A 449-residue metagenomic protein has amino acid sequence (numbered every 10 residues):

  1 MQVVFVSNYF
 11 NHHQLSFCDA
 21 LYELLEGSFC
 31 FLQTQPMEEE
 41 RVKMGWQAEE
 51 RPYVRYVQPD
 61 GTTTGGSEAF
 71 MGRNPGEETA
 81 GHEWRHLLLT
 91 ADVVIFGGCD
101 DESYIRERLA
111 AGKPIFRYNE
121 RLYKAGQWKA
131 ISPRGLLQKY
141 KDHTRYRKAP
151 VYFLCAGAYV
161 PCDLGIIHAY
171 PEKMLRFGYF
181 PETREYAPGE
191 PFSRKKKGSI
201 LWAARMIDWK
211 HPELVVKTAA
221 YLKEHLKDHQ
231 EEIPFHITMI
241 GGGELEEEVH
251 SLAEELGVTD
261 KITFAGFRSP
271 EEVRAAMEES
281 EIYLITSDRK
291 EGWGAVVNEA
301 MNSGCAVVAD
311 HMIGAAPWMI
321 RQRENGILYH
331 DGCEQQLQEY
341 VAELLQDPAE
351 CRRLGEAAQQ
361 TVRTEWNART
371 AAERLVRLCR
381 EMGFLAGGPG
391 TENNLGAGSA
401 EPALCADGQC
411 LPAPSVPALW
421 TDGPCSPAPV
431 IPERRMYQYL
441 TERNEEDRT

Functional and structural regions predicted by a protein language model:
P133-F153, C162, I166-I167: Membrane-proximal helix-turn-helix segments that form the acceptor-binding/catalytic region of lipid-linked
P191-Y221, T238: Conserved donor-binding/catalytic core segment of Leloir-type glycosyltransferases
H250-R268: Nucleotide-activated donor-binding/catalytic signature segment of Leloir-type glycosyltransferases, i.e., the conserved
F267-R268, A275-S280: Short alpha-helical donor nucleotide-sugar binding micro-motif in glycosyltransferases
E278-G292, C305: Acidic donor-binding loop of glycosyltransferase active sites
A306-D310: Short hydrophobic beta-strand element within catalytic cores of glycosyltransferases and related nucleotide-activated
Q322-R323, I327-E334, E343-P348: Conserved acidic donor-binding segment of nucleotide-sugar-dependent glycosyltransferases
Q336, E343, E350-E365, A371 (+1 more regions): A short, well-ordered alpha-helix in the C-terminal region of glycosyltransferases
